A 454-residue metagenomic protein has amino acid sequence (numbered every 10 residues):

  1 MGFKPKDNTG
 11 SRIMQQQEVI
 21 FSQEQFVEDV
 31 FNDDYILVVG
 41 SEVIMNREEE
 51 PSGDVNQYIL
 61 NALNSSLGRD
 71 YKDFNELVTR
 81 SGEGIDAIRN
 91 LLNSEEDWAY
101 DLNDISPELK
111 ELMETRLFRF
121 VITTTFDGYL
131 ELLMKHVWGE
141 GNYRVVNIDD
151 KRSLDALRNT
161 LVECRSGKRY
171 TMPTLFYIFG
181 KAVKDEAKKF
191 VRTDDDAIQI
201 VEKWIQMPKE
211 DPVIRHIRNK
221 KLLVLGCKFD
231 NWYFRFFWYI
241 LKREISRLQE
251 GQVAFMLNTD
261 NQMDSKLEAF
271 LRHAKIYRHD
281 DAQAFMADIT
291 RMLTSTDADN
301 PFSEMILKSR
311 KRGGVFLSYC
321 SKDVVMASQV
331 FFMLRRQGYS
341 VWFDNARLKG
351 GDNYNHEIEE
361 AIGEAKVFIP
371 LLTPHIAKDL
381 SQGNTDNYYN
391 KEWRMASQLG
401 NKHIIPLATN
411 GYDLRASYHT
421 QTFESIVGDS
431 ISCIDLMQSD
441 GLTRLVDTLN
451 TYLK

Functional and structural regions predicted by a protein language model:
G2-L37, V43-E49, N61-S66, N103-K110 (+4 more regions): SIR2/sirtuin-family catalytic core signature
V30, I217, I362-G363, I426-G428: A short, aliphatic-rich alpha-helical micro-motif
L37, M45, E49-E96, R144-D155: A phosphate-binding glycine/aspartate-rich beta-alpha loop in the early core of alpha/beta enzymes
S81-D150: Ligand-binding beta-strand-loop-alpha-helix segment within the catalytic cores of soluble metabolic enzymes
F126-D127, K228, F255-M263, P374-H375 (+2 more regions): Short beta-alpha junction loops
G141-I217: Active-site gating loop/helix substructures
A298-L372, S397-N401, N410, D440-K454: Conserved N-terminal substructure of TIR/SEFIR domains
P374-K402, Y412-L414, Y418: Conserved TIR/SEFIR loop-to-helix hotspot centered on a Trp-containing motif with a nearby acidic residue
